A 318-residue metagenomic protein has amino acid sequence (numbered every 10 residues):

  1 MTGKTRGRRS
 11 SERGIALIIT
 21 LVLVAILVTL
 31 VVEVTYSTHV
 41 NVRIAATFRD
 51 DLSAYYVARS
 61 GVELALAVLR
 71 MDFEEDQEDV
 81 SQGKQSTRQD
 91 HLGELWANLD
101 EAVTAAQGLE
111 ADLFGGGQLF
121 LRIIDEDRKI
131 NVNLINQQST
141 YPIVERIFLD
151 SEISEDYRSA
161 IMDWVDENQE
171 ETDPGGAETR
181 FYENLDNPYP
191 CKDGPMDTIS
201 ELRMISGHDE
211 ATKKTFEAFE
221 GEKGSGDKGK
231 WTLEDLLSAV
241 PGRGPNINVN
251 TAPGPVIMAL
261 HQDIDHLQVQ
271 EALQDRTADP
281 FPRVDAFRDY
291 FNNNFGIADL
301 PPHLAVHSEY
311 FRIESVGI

Functional and structural regions predicted by a protein language model:
T2-I318: Compositionally biased linear targeting/interaction segments
